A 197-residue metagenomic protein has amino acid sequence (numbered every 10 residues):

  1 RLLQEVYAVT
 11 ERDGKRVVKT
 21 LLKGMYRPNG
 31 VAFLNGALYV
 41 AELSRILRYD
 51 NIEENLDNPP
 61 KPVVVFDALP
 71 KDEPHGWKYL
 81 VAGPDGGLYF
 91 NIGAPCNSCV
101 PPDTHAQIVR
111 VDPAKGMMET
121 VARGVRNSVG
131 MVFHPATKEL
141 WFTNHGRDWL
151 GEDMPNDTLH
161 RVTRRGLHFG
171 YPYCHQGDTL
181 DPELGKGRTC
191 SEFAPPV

Functional and structural regions predicted by a protein language model:
R1, V40-A41, L88-I92, W141-N144: Residue position within the beta-strands of beta-propeller blades
L2-L3, A41-E42, D57-N58, S98-A106 (+1 more regions): Short, solvent-exposed loop/turn segments at conserved positions within beta-propeller repeat blades
Q4-A8, A37, R45-L47, Q107-V109 (+1 more regions): A short loop-to-beta-strand structural motif that recurs across blades of beta-propeller domains
A8-D13, Y49-D57, T163-F169: Short loop/turn segments immediately following beta-strands, especially the blade-tip and inter-blade linker loops
V18-L21, R27-P28, A32-L34, L43-G83 (+3 more regions): Asp-box/WD-like beta-propeller blade repeats and closely related beta-sheet repeat scaffolds
F33-G36, A82-G86, F133-T137: Residue-level detector of Asp-centered blade-edge/turn motifs that repeat once per structural unit in beta-propeller
A37-L38, R45, G87-Y89, K138-E139 (+1 more regions): Generic structural signal for coil-to-beta-strand starts
W77, A94-N97, V111-G116, R126-N127 (+1 more regions): Beta-propeller domain segments
